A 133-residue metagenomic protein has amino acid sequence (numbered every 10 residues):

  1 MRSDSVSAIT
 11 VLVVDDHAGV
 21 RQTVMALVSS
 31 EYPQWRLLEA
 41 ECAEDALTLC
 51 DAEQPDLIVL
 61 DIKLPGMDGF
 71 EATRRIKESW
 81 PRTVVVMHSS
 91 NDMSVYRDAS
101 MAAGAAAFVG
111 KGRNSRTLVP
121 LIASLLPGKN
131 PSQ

Functional and structural regions predicted by a protein language model:
M1-L12, A18-G19, M25, R116-Q133: Non-catalytic signal-transmission and effector/linker regions of two-component phosphorelay proteins
A18-L38: Two-component/phosphorelay signaling modules centered on CheY-like receiver
E39-L57: Acidic, metal-coordinating helix/loop segments flanking the phosphotransfer/catalytic sites of two-component signaling
C42, D68-E71: Acidic catalytic/metal-coordinating carboxylates
T48, F70-P81: Short amphipathic alpha-helix used as the core "switch/output" element in two-component signaling
P65, M93: The feature encodes the CheY-like receiver
